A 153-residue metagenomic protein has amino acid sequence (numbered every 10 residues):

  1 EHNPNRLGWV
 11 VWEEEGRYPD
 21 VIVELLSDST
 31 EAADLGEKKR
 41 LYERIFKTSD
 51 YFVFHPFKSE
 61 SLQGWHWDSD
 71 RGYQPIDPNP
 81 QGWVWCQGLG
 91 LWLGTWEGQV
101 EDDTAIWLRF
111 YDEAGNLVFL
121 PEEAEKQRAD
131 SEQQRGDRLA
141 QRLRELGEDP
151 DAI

Functional and structural regions predicted by a protein language model:
E1-V21, L25-I45, F54-I153: C-terminal interaction segment
S49: Short acidic/polar active-site loop segments enriched in Thr and Asp
